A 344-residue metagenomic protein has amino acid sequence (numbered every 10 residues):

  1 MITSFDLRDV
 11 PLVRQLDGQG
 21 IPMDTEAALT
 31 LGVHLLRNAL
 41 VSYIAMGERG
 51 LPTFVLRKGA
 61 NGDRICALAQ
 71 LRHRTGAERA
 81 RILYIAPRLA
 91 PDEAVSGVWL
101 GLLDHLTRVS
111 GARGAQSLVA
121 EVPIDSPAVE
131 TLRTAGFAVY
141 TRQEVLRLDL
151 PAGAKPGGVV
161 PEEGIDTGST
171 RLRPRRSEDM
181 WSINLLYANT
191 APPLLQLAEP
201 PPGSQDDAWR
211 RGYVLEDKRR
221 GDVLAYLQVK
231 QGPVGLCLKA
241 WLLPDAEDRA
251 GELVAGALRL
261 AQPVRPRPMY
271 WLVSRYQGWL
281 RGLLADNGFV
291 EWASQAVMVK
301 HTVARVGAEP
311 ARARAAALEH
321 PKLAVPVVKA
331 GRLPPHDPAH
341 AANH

Functional and structural regions predicted by a protein language model:
M1-G62, C66-A69, T134-G235: Amide-forming acyltransferase catalytic core, primarily the GNAT-like/NAT-type and related acyltransferase folds
F5, R57-G59, A69-Q70, E121-I124 (+5 more regions): Structural motif
F54, A80-L83, L103-T107, L118 (+8 more regions): Short, structured motif recognition centered on aromatic/hydrophobic residues
A77-E93, G232-E247, G251: Conserved acetyl-CoA binding element of GNAT-fold acetyltransferases
D92-R108, T134, E247-A261: Conserved acetyl-CoA-binding loop-helix of GNAT-fold acetyltransferases
S110-V122, P263-R275: Conserved GNAT acetyl-CoA-binding A-motif
P123-D125, A135-V159, P268-H344: Active-site/acyl-donor-binding loops of N-acyltransferases
V129: Phosphate/adenylate-binding glycine loop and adjacent helical scaffold
